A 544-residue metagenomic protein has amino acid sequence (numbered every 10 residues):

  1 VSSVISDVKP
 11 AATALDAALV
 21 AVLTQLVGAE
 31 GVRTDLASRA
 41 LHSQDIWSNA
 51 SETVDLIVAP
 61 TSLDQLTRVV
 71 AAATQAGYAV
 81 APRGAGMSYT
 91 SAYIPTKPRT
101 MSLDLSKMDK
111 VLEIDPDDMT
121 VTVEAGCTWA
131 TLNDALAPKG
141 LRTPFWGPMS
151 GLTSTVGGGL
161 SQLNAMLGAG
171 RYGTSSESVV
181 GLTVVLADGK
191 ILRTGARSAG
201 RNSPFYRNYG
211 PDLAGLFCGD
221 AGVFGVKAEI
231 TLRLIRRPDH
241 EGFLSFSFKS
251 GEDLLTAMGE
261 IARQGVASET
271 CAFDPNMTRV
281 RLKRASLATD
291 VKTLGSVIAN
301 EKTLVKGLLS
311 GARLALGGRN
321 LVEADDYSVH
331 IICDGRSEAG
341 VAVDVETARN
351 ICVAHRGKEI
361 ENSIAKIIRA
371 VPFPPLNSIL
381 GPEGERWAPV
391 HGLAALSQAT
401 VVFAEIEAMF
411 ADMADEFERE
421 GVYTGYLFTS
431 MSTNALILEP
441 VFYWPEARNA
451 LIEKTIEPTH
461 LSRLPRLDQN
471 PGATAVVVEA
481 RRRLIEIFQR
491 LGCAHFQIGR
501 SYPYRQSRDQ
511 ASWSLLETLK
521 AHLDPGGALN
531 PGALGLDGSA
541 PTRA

Functional and structural regions predicted by a protein language model:
S2-A12, W47-S48, E52-L56, Y78 (+5 more regions): Conserved glycine-rich FAD pyrophosphate-binding loop
L19, L23, A72-A73, A257-A262 (+3 more regions): Short amphipathic alpha-helices in soluble, non-transmembrane regions that often serve as interface/regulatory elements
V22-Q44: Conserved oxyanion/phosphate-binding beta-strand-loop segments in alpha/beta enzyme cores
S43-R142, S154-A165: Long, structured ligand/cofactor-binding scaffold of large enzymes
T61, F246-S250, H330-S337, G392-Q398 (+1 more regions): Short beta-strand-to-loop capping motifs
Q65-R68, T131, G251-T256, R336-T347 (+2 more regions): Short, conserved charged micro-motifs
L112-I114, E124-A125, A130-V266, T270-C271 (+2 more regions): FAD-binding subdomain of flavoenzyme oxidoreductases
S247-S250, N320-K358: A conserved active-site cap/scaffold subdomain adjacent to cofactor or substrate pockets
